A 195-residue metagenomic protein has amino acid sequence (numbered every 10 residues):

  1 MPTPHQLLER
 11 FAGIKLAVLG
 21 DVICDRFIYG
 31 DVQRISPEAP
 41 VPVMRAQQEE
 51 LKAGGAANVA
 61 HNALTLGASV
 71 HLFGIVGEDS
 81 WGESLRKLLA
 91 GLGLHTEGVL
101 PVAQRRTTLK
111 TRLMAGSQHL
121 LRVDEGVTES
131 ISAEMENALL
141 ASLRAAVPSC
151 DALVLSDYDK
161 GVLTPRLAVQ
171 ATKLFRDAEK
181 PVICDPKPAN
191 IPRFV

Functional and structural regions predicted by a protein language model:
M1-Q33, Q48-A56, A60-V195: Ribokinase/PfkB-type carbohydrate-kinase core domain
R34-E38: Flexible glycine/proline-rich, aromatic-decorated loop/lid segments
P40-Q47: Divalent-cation-assisted or electrostatically stabilized phosphate/pyrophosphate-binding catalytic cores
